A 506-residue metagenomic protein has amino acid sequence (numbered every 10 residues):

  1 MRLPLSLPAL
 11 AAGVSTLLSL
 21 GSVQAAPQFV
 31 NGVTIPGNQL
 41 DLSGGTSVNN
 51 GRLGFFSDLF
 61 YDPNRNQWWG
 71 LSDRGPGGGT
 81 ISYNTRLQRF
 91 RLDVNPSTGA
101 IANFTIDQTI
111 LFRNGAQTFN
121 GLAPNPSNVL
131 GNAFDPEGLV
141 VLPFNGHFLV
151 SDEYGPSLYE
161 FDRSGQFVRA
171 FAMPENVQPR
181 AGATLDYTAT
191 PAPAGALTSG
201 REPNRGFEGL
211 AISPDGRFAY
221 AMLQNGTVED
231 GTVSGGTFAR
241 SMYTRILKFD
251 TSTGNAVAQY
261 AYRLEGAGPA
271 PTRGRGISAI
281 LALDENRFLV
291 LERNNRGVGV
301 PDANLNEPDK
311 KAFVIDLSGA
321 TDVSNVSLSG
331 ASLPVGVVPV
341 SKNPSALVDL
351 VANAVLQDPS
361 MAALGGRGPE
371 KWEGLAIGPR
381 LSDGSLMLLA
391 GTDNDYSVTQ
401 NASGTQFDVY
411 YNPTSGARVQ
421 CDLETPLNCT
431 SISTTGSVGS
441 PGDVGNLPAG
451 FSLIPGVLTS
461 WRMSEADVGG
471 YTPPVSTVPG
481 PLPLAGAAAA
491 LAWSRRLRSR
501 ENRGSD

Functional and structural regions predicted by a protein language model:
M1-L10: Bacterial N-terminal signal peptides that target proteins for export
A9-S19: Bacterial N-terminal signal peptides
G13, Q24-A25: Long, low-complexity, Gly/Thr
S19-L20, D152: Intrinsically disordered and other compositionally biased segments
A25-V475: Sequence/structural signature of beta-propeller domains
S476-R496: A short, hydrophobic C-terminal helix/tail in secreted or cell-surface proteins
W493-D506: C-terminal membrane-anchoring or membrane-association module
